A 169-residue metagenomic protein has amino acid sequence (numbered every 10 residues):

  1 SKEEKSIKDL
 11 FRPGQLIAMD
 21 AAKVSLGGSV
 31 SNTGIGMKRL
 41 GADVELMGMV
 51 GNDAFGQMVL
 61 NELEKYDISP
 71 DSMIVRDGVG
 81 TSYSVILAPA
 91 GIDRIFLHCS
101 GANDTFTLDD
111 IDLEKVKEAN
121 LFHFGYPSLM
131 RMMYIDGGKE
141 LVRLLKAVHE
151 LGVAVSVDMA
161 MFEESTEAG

Functional and structural regions predicted by a protein language model:
S1-E3, A22, N61-V75, V79 (+1 more regions): Ribokinase/PfkB-type carbohydrate-kinase core domain
S1-M47, A54-K65: Glycine-rich phosphate/adenosyl-contacting loop at the front of the ribokinase-like
T33, T81-S84: Residue-level marker for the onset of beta-strands and adjacent loop->beta junctions in well-ordered domains
L40, V79-S82: Short, basic and Ser/Thr-rich N-terminal targeting/leader segments
E45, M49, S156-D158: A structural signal for isolated positions on well-ordered beta-strands in alpha/beta enzyme cores
G48-G51, D77: Structured beta->alpha junctions
D53-A54, G80: Short alpha-helical
